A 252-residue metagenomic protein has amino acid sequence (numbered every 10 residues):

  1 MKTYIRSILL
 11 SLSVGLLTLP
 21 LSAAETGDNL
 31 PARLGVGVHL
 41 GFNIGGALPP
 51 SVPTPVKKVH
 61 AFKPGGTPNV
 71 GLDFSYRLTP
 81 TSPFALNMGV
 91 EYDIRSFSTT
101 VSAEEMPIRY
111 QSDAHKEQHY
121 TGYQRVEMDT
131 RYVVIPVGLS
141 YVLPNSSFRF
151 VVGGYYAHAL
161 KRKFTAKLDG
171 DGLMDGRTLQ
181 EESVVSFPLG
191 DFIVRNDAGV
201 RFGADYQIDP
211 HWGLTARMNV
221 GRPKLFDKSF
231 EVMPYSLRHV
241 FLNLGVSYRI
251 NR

Functional and structural regions predicted by a protein language model:
M1-A32, N251-R252: Cleavable N-terminal export/targeting peptides
A23-R77, S147, I193, R249-N251: Short glycine/proline- and aromatic-enriched beta-strand/turn motifs that initiate or cap beta-hairpins
V38-F42, P68-Y76, V90-Y92, I135-Y141 (+4 more regions): Residues on the lipid-exposed face of transmembrane beta-strands in outer-membrane beta-barrel proteins
G46-G65, R95-R131, A159-D197, R201 (+2 more regions): Extracellular/periplasm-exposed beta-strand and loop segments of Gram-negative cell-envelope proteins, dominated by
G65-N69, T81-A85, T130-V134: Short connector loops at helix/strand junctions that flank enzyme active sites, especially segments positioning acidic
P80, D129, I208-P210: Short loop/turn positions at the edges of beta-strands in beta-sheet-rich folds
S82-L86, S146-F148, P210-A216, R252: Repeated loop/turn-to-beta-strand initiation elements of outer-membrane beta-barrel proteins
S146-V151, K163: Short, structured loop/turn "capping" segments at alpha-beta junctions
